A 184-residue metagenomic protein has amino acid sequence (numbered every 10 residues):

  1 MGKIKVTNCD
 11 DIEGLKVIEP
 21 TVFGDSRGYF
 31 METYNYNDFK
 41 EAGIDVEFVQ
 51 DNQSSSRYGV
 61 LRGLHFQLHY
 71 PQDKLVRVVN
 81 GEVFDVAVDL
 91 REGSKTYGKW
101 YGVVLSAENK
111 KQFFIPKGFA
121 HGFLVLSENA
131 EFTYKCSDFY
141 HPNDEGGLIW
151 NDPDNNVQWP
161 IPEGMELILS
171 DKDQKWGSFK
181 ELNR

Functional and structural regions predicted by a protein language model:
M1-E108, S127-N129, C136-R184: Non-catalytic, conserved peripheral segments adjacent to functional cores
F113, H121-L126, Y134: Short beta-strand His + acidic residue motifs that chelate non-heme Fe in jelly-roll/DSBH and cupin folds
